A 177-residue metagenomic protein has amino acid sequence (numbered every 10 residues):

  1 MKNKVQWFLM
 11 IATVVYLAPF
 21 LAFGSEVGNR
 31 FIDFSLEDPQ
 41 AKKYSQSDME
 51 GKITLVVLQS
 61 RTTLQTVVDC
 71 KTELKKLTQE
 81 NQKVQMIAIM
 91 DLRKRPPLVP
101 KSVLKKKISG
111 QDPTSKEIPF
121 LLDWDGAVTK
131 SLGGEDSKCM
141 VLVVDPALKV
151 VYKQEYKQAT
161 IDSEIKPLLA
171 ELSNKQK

Functional and structural regions predicted by a protein language model:
M1-I11: Bacterial N-terminal signal peptides that target proteins for export
L9-F20: Bacterial N-terminal signal peptides
A22-G24: Boundary at the C-terminal end of the N-terminal hydrophobic targeting segment
F34-I53: A short beta-strand-turn-helix
S47-V68: Short active-site neighborhood of thiol/selenol oxidoreductases, capturing the structured segment around
L64-Q111: Structural microenvironment flanking redox-active thiols in thiol-disulfide oxidoreductases
Q85-I89, S102-S137: Short, internal strand/loop/helix patches that form the active-site neighborhood or redox-interaction surface
S137-K177: Thiol-/selenol-based redox modules, centered on thioredoxin-like and closely related oxidoreductase domains
